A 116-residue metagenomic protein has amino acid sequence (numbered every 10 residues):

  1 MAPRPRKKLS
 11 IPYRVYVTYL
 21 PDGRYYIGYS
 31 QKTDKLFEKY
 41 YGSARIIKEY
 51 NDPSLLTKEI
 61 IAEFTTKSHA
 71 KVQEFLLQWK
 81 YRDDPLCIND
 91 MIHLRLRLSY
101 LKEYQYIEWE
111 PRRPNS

Functional and structural regions predicted by a protein language model:
A2-S116: Structure-specific nucleic-acid interaction/processing domains
